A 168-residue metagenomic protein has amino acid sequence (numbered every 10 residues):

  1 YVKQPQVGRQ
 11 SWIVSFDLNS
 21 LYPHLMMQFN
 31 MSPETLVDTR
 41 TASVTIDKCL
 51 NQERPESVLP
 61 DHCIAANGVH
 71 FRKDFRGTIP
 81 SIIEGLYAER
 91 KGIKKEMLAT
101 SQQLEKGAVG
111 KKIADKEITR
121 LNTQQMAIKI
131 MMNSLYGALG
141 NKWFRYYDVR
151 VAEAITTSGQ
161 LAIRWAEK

Functional and structural regions predicted by a protein language model:
Y1-K168: Conserved acidic
